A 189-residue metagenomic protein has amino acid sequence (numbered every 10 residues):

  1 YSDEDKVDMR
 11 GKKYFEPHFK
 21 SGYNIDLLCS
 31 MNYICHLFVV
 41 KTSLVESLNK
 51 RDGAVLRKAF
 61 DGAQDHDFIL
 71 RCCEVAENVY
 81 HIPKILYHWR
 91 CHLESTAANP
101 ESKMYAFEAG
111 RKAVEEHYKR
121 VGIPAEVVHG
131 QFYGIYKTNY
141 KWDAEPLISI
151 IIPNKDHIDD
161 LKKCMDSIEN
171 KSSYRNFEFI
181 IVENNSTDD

Functional and structural regions predicted by a protein language model:
Y1-K13: Short beta-strand-to-loop element that shapes/binds the nucleotide-sugar donor at the catalytic cleft/hinge
F19-K20, L93-I151, I158-D160, C164: Non-catalytic membrane-proximal stalk/linker segments that position and tether the catalytic domains
Y23-E115: Conserved nucleotide-sugar donor-binding catalytic segment
I151-I152, I181: Short hydrophobic beta-strand elements that form part of the catalytic alpha/beta core underpinning NDP-sugar/donor
N154-D156, N184: Aromatic-flanked redox-active Cys/Sec active sites in thiol-based oxidoreductases, especially the WC-centered
D166-N176: Short, acidic, metal-binding catalytic loop of nucleotide-sugar glycosyltransferases
E183-D189: A conserved acidic beta->alpha catalytic loop
